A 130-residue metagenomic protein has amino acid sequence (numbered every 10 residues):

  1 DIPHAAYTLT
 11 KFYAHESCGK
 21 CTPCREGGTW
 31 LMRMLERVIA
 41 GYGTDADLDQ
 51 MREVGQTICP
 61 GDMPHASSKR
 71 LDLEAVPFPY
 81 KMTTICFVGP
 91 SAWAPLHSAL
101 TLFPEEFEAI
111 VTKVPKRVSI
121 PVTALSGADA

Functional and structural regions predicted by a protein language model:
D1-A130: Ferredoxin-type iron-sulfur electron-transfer modules in oxidoreductases and energy-metabolism complexes
